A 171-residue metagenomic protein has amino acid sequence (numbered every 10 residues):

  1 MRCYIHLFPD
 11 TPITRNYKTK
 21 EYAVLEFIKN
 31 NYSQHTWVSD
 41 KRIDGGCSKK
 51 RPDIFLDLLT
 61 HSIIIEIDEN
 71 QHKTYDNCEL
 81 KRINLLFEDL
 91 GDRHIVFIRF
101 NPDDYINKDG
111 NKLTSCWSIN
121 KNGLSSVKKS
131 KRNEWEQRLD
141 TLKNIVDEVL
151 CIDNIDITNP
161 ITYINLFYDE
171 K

Functional and structural regions predicted by a protein language model:
M1-K171: Nucleic-acid endo/exonuclease domains
